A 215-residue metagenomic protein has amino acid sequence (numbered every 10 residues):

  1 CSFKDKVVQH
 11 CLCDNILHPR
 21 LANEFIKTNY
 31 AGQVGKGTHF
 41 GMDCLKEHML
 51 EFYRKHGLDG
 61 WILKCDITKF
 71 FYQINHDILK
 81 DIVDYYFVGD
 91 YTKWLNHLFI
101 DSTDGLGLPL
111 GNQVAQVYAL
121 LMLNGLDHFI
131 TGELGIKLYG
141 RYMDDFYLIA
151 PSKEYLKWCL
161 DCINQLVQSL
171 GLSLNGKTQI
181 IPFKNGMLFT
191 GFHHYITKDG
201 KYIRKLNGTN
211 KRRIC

Functional and structural regions predicted by a protein language model:
C1-V7, E24-G37, F99-L120: Short, conserved non-catalytic motifs in the polymerase core
K6, H10, S102, H128 (+3 more regions): Right-hand nucleic-acid polymerase module
V8, R20-L21, Y72-N75: Short helix/loop capping segments that flank catalytic or ligand/cofactor-binding pockets
Q9-H18, V34-H48: Well-ordered mid-protein domain cores that form the structural environment of catalytic cofactors
L12-N15, I163, V167: PAPS/PAP-binding and catalytic site of the sulfotransferase fold
D14, C65-I67, F192: Residues immediately flanking
P19-T28, R54-L58: Short secondary-structure capping/junction motifs at helix and strand boundaries
D43-M143, Y147-N164, L172, I181-P182: Conserved polymerase palm-domain catalytic core
